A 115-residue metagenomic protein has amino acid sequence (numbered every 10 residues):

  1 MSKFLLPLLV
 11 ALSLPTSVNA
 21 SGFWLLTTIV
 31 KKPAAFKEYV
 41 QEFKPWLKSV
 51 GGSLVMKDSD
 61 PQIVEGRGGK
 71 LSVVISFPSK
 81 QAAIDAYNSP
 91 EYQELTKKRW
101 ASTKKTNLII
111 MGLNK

Functional and structural regions predicted by a protein language model:
L5, A11-L71, S76-N88, G112-K115: Short S/T/G/P-rich N-terminal loop/turn motif that feeds into the first structured element of a domain
T16, T27-T28, T96, T103-T106: Residue-identity detector for threonine
P45, Y92, A101-K104: Residue-level marker of structural boundaries
I84, Q93-W100: C-terminal structural segments of small proteins and small subunits
A101-K115: C-terminal end-helix/capping segment
